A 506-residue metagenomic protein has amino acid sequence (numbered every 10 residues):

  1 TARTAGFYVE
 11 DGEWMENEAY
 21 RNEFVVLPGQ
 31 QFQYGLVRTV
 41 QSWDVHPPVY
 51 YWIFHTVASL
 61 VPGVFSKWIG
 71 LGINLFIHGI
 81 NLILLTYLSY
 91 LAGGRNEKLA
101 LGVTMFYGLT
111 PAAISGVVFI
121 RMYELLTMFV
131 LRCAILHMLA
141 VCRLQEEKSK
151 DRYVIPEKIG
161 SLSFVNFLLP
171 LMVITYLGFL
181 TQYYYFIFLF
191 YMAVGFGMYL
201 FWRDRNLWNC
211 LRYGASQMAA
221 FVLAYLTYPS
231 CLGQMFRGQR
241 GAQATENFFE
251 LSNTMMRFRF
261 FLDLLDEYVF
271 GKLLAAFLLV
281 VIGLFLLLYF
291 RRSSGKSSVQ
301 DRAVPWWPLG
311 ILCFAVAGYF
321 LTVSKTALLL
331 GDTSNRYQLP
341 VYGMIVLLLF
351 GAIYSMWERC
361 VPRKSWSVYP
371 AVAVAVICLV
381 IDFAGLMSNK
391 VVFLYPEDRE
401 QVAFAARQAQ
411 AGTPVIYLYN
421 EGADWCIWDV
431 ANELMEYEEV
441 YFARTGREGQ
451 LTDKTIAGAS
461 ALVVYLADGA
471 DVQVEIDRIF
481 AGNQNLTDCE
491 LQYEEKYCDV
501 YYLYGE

Functional and structural regions predicted by a protein language model:
T1-V45, A58-G63: Interfacial juxtamembrane loops and adjacent helix segments that form the catalytic/substrate-binding surfaces
T39, W43-W52, L60-I80: Loop-to-helix entry region of an early transmembrane alpha helix in multi-pass inner-membrane enzymes
I69-G94, R132: Transmembrane-helix motifs of polytopic, lipid-linked glycan transferases
L84, E124-K148, R152-P156, M344-L348: Specific aromatic-rich, kink-prone transmembrane helix
V103, P156-Y183, A219: Membrane-interface alpha helices of multi-pass inner-membrane proteins
L125-L126, I187, T326-V361: Hydrophobic/aromatic-rich transmembrane helices and adjacent perimembrane loops
V165-L169, M218, V304-P305, S355-G385: Signature aromatic-anchored transmembrane alpha helix within multi-pass, membrane-resident enzymes that catalyze glycan
C378-T445: Membrane-embedded, lumen/periplasm-facing catalytic core of multi-pass transferases that use lipid-linked donors
